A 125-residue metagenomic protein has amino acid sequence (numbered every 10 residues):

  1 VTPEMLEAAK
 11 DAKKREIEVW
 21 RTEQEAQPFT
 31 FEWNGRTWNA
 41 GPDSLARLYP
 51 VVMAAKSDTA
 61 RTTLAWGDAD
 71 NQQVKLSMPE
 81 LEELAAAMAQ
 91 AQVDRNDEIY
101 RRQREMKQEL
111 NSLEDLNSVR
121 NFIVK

Functional and structural regions predicted by a protein language model:
V1-K125: A preference for well-ordered globular domain cores that mediate specific macromolecular interactions or catalysis
